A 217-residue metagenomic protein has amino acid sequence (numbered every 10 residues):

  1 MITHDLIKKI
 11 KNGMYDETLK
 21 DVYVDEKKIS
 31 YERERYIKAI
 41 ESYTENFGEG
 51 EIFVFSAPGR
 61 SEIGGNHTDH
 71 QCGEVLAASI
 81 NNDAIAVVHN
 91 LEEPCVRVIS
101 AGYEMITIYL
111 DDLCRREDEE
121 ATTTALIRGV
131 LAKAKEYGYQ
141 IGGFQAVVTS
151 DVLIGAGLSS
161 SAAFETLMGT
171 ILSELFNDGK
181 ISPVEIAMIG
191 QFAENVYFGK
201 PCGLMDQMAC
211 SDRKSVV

Functional and structural regions predicted by a protein language model:
I2-L158, A162, T166-P183, M188-F198 (+2 more regions): ATP-binding N-lobe of GHMP and related small-molecule kinases
